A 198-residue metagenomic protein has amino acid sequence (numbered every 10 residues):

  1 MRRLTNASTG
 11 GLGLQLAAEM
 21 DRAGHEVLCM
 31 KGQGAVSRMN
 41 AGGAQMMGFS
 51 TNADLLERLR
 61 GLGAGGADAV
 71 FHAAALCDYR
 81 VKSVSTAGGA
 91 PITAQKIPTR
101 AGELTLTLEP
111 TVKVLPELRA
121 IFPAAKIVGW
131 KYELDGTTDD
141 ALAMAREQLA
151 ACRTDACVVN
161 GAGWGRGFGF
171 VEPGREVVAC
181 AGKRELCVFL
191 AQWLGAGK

Functional and structural regions predicted by a protein language model:
M1-K198: A cross-family phosphate/adenosyl-ligand binding-site feature
